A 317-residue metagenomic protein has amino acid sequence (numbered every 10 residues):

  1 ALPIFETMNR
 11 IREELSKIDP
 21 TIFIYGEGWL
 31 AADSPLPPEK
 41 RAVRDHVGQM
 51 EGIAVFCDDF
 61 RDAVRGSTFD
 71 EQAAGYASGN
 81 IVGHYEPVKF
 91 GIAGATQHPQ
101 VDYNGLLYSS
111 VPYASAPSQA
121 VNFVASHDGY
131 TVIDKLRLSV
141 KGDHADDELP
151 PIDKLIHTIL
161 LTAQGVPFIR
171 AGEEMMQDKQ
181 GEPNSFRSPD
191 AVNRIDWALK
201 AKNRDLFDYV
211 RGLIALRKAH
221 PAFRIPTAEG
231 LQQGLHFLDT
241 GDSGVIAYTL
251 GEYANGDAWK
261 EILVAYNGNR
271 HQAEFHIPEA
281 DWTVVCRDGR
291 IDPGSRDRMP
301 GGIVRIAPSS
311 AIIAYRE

Functional and structural regions predicted by a protein language model:
F5-R10, P35-P38, Q180-G181, F275-H276: A short acidic (Asp/Glu
M8-R12, H157, V210: Generic structural signal for well-ordered alpha-helices, preferentially at hydrophobic/aromatic core positions
R10-E14, I18, Y25-G26: Catalytic cores of eukaryotic secretory-pathway lumenal/extracellular enzymes that build and remodel glycoconjugates
L15, K40, G301-G302: Polysaccharide-binding surfaces and accessory modules of carbohydrate-active proteins
T21-D178, N184-F186, G241-D242, E252-D257 (+1 more regions): Conserved alpha/beta catalytic core and glycan-binding cleft of carbohydrate-active enzymes
D147-P150, L161-M175, K179-E317: Carbohydrate-interacting/catalytic domains
